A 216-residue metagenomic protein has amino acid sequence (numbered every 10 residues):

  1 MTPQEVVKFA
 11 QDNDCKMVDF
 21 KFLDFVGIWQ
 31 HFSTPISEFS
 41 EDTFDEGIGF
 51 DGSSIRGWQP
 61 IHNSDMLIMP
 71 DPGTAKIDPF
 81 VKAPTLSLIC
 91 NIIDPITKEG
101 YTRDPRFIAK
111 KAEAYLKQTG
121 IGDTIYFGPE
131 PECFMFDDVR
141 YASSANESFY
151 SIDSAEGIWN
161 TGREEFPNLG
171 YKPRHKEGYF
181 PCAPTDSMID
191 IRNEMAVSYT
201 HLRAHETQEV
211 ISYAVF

Functional and structural regions predicted by a protein language model:
M1-S198: ATP/Mg2+-dependent ligation/transfer catalytic cores
P72, T207-V210: Intrinsic disorder/low-complexity segments enriched in polar/small residues
T200-T207: Conserved small/polar residues in nucleotide/adenosyl-binding loops
I211-F216: Hydrophobic alpha-helical segments, chiefly the membrane-spanning helices and signal/signal-anchor peptides
